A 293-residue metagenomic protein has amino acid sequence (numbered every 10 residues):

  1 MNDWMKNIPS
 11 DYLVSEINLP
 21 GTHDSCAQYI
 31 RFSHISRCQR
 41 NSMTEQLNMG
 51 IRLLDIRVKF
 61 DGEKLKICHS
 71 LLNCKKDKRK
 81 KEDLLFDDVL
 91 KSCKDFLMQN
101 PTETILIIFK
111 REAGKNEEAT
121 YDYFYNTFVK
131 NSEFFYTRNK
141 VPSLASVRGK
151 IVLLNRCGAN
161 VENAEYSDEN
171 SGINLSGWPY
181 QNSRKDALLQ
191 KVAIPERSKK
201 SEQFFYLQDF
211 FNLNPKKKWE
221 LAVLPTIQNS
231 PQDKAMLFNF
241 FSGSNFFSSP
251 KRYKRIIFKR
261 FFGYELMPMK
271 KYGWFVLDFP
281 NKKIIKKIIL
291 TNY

Functional and structural regions predicted by a protein language model:
M1-L53, F60-Q99, T104, A145 (+6 more regions): Long, acidic (Asp/Glu-rich), low-complexity accessory segments flanking structured domains
D55, N182, L189, P195 (+2 more regions): Intrinsically disordered, low-complexity sequence elements enriched in Ser/Thr/Gly/Pro
T104-R111: Acidic beta-strand-to-loop metal/phosphate-binding motif
A113-K115: Serine-dependent carboxylesterase/thioesterase catalytic core of lipase-like alpha/beta-hydrolase/SGNH enzymes
E117-Y125: Distinct, well-ordered alpha-helical segments
N126-S143: Acidic, His- and aromatic-enriched active-site or binding-groove loops in soluble protein domains that engage sugars
P142-S146, S230: Short, conserved, surface-exposed binding loops centered on an aromatic residue
E169-F240, S244-N245: Acidic, glycine-rich loop-and-strand cores that form catalytic or ligand-binding grooves in diverse globular domains
